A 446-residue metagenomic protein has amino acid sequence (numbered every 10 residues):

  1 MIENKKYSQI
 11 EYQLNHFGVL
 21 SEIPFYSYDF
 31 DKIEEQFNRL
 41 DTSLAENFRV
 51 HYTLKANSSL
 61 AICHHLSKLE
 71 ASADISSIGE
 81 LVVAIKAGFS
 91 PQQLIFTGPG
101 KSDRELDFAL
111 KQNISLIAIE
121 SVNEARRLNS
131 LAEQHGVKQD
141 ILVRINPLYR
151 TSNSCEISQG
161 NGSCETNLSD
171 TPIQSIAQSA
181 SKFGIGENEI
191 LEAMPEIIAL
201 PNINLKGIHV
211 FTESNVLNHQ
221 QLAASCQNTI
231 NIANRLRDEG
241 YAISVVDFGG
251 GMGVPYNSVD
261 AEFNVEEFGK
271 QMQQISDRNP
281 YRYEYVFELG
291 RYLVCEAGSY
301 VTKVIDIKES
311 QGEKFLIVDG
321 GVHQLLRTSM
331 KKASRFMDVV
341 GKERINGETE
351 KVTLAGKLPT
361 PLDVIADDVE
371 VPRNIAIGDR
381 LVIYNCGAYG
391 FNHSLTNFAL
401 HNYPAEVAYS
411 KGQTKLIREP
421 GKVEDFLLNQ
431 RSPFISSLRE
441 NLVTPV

Functional and structural regions predicted by a protein language model:
M1-D140, T166, A199-L200, N204 (+2 more regions): A charged N-terminal "starter" segment
S27-E34, A56, L60, I75-I78 (+12 more regions): Electropositive phosphate-/nucleotide-binding environments in soluble metabolic enzymes
D31, T53-S59, S76-E80, P99-K101 (+9 more regions): Active-site beta-loop-alpha junctions enriched in small/polar residues
R49-H51, E70-S72, P91-I95, L116 (+7 more regions): Structural preference for beta-strand elements that scaffold enzyme active sites
C63-H64, L106, N129, M194 (+3 more regions): Short amphipathic alpha-helical segments and helix-helix/interface helices
K86-F89, K111, E133-G136, S175 (+8 more regions): Solvent-exposed alpha-helices and their adjacent loops that cap or buttress functional pockets in soluble metabolic
L148-I307, H401: Active-site loop/helix belt of alpha/beta enzymes
R282-V446: Charged (often Lys/Glu-rich) extended helix/loop segments that serve as interaction or gating elements
